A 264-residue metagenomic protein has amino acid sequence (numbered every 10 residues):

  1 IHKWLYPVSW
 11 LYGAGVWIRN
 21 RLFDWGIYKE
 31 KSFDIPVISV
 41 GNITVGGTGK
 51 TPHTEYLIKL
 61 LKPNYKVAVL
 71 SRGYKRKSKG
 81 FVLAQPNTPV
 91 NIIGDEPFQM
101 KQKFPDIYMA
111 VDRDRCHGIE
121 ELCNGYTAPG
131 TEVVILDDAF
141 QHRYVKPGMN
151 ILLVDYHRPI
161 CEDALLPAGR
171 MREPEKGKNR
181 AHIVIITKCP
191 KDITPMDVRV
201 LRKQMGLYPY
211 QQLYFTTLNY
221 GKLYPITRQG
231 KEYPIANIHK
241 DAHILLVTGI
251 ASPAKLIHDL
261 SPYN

Functional and structural regions predicted by a protein language model:
I1-A14: Charged, amphipathic alpha-helical linker segments immediately N-terminal to NTP-binding catalytic cores
N20-P86: Walker A (P-loop) phosphate-binding motif
K66-V67, N150, L213, I244 (+1 more regions): Hydrophobic anchor at the start of a short beta-strand that flanks the dinucleotide cofactor-binding loop
A68-L70, V134, L152, H243-V247: Conserved beta-strand elements of the Class I
G73-P209, F215: Phosphate/Mg2+-binding loops and adjacent switch elements in nucleotide/diphosphate-handling enzyme cores
C123-Y126, I226-A236: Short, surface-exposed amphipathic charged segments that create phosphate/polyanion-binding patches used for binding
L213-Y224: Beta-strand-loop-alpha "switch" segments that mediate conformational coupling across diverse proteins
H239-N264: Redox- and metal-dependent alpha/beta enzyme cores, enriched for Fe-S-associated oxidoreductases and cofactor-handling
